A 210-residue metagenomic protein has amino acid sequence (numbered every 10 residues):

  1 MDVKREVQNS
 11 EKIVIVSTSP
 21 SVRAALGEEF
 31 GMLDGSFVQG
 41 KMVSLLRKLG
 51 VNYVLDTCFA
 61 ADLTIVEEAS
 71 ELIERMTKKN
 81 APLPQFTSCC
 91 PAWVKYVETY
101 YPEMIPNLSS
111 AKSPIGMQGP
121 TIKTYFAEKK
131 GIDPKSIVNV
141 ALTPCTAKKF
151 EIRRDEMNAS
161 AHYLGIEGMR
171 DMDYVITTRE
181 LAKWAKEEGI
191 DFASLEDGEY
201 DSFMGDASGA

Functional and structural regions predicted by a protein language model:
D2-A210: Iron-sulfur-associated redox domains of electron-transfer enzymes in respiratory and anaerobic energy metabolism
